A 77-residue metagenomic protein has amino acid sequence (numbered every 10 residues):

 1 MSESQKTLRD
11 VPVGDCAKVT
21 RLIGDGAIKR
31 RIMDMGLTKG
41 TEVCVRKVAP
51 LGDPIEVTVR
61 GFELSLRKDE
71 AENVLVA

Functional and structural regions predicted by a protein language model:
M1-A77: Compact, glycine-rich, soluble single-domain proteins
